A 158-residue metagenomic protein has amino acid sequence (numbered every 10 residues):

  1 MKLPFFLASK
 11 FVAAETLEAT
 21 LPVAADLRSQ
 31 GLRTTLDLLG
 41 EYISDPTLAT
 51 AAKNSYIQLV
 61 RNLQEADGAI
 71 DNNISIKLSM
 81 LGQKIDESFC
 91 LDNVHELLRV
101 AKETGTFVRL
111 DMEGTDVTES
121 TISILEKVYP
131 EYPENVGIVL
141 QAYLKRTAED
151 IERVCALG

Functional and structural regions predicted by a protein language model:
M1-G158: Positively charged, amphipathic and often flexible ligand-engagement surfaces
